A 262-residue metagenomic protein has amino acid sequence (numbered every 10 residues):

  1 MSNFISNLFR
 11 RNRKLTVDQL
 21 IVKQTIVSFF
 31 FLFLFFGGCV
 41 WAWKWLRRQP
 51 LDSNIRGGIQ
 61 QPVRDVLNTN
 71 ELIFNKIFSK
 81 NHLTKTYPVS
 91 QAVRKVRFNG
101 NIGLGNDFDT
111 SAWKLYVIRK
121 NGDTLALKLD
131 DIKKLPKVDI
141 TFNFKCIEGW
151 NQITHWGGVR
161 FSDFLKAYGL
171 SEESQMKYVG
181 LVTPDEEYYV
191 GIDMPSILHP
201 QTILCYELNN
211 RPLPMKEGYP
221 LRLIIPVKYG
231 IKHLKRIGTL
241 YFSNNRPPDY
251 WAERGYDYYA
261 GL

Functional and structural regions predicted by a protein language model:
M1-R10: N-terminal intrinsically disordered, acidic low-complexity segments at the extreme N-terminus
S2, Q24-F30: Mixed-charge, low-complexity intrinsically disordered regions
N12-V17, I21-T25, G37-L262: Structured, non-membrane catalytic/scaffold regions adjacent to prosthetic-group chemistry
F29-G37: Alpha-helical transmembrane spans of integral membrane proteins, capturing the lipid-embedded, hydrophobic core of TM
